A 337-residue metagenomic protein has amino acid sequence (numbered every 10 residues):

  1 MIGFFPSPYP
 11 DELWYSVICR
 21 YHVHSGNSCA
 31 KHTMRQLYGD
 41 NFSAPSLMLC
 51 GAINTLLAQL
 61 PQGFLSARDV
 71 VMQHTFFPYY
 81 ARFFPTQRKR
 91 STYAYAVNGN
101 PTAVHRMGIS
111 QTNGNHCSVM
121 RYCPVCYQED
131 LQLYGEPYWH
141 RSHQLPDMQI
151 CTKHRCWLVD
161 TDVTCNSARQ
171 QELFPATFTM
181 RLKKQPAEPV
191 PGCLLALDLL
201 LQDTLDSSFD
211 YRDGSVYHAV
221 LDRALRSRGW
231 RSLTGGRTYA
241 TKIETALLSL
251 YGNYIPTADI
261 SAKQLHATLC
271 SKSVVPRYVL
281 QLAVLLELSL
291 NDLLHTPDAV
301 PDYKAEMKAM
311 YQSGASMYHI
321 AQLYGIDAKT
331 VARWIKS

Functional and structural regions predicted by a protein language model:
M1-S337: Basic, alpha-helical nucleic-acid-binding regions used in initiation and control of genome expression
